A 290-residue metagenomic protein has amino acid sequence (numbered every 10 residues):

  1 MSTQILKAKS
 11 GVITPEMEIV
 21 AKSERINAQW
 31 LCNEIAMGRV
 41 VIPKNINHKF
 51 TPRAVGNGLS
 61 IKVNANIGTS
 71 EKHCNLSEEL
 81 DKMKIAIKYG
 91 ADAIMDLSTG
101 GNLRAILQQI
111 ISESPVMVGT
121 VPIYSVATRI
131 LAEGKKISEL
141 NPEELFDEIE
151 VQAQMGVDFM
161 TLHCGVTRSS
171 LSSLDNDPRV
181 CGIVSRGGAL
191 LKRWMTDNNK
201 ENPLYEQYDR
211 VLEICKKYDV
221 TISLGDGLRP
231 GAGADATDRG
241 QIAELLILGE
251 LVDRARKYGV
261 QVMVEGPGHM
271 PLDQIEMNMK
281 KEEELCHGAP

Functional and structural regions predicted by a protein language model:
S2-P290: Alpha/beta enzyme core
